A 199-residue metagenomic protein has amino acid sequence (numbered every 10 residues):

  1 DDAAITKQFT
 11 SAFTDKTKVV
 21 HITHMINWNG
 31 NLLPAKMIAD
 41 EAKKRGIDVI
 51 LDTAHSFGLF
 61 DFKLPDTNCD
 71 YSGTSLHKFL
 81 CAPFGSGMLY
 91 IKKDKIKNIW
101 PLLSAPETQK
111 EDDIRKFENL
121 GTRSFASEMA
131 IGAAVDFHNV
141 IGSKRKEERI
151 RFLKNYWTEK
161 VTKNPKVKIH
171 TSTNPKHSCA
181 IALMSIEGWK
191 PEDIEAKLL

Functional and structural regions predicted by a protein language model:
D1-L199: Pyridoxal 5′-phosphate
